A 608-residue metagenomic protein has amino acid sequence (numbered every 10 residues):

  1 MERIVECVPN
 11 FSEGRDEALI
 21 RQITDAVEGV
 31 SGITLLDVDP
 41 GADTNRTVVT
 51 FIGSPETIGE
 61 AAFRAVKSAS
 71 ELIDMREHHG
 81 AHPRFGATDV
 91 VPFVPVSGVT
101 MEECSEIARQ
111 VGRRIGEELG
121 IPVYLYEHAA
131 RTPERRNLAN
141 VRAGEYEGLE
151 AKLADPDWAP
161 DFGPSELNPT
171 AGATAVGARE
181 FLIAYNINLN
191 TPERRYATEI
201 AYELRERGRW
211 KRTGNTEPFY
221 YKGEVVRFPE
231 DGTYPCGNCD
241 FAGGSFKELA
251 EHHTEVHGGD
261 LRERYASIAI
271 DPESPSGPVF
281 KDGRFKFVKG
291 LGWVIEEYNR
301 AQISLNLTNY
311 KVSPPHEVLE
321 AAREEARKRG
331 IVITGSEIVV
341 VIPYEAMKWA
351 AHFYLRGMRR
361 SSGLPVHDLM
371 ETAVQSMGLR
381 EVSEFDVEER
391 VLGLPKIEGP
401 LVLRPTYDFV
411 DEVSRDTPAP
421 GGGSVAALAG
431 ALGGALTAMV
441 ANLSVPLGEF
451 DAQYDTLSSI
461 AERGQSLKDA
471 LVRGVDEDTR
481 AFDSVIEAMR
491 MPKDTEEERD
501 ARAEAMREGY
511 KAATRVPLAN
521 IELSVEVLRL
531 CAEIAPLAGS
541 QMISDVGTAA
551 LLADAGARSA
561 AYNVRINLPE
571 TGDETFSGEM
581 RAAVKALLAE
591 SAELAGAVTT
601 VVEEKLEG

Functional and structural regions predicted by a protein language model:
M1-D408, R415, A501, A505: Long, contiguous binding/interaction regions
P9, F85-P92, E297, V413-V440 (+1 more regions): Conserved phosphate/anionic-ligand binding catalytic regions in large, soluble enzymes, centered on
L35-D37, I73-T88, G448-D451, V472 (+1 more regions): Short, flexible active-site-proximal loops enriched in glycine and acidic residues
I121-L125, E134-N137, V527, M542-G608: Preference for long, well-ordered alpha-helical segments
F181-I183, D478-L551, A555, N567: Amphipathic alpha-helical interface segments
I397-T406, D411, A519, E526 (+2 more regions): Polytopic transmembrane helical bundles with strong interfacial aromatic enrichment
L428-A429, I460, L467-A470, G474 (+7 more regions): Amphipathic alpha-helix face/heptad-repeat signature
V445-P492, L587-G596, T600: A structural-propensity feature for long, helix-poor, extended segments
